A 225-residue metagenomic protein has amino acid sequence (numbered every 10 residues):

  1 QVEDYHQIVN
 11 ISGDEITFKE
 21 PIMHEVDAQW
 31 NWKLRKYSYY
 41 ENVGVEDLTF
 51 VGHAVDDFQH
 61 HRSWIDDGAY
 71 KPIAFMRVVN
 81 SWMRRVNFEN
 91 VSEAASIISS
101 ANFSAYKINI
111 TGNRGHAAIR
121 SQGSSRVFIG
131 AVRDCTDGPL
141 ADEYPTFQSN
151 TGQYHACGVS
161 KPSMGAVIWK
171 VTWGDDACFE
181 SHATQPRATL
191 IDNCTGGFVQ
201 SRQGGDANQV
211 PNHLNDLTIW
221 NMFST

Functional and structural regions predicted by a protein language model:
Q1-T225: Extracellular/periplasmic carbohydrate-active domains that bind, remodel, or depolymerize complex polysaccharides
